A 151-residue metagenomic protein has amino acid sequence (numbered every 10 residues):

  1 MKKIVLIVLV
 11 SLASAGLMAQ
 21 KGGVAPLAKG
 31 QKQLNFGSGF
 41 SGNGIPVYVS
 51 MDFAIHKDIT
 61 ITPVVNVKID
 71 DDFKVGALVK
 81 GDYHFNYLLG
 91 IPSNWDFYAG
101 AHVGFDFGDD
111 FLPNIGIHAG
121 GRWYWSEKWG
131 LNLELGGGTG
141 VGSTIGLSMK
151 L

Functional and structural regions predicted by a protein language model:
M1-A28: Cleavable N-terminal export/targeting peptides
A19-T60, K150: Short glycine/proline- and aromatic-enriched beta-strand/turn motifs that initiate or cap beta-hairpins
Q20-Q31, D58, N86-D96, W125-W129: Short loop/turn motifs that connect adjacent beta-strands in outer-membrane beta-barrel proteins
G30-K32, N43-V47, D71-A77, W95-F97 (+2 more regions): Residues that define the transmembrane beta-barrel architecture of outer-membrane proteins
K32-F36, I61-P63, A77, W95-A101 (+3 more regions): Transmembrane beta-strands of outer-membrane beta-barrel proteins
F36-S38, V49-F53, V79-F85, A101-F105 (+2 more regions): Residues on the lipid-exposed face of transmembrane beta-strands in outer-membrane beta-barrel proteins
S38-G44, V65-D71, Y83-F85, V103-D109 (+2 more regions): Transmembrane beta-strands of outer-membrane beta-barrel pores
F53-K57, I69, F85-I91, F107 (+2 more regions): Outer-membrane beta-barrel strand-turn architecture
